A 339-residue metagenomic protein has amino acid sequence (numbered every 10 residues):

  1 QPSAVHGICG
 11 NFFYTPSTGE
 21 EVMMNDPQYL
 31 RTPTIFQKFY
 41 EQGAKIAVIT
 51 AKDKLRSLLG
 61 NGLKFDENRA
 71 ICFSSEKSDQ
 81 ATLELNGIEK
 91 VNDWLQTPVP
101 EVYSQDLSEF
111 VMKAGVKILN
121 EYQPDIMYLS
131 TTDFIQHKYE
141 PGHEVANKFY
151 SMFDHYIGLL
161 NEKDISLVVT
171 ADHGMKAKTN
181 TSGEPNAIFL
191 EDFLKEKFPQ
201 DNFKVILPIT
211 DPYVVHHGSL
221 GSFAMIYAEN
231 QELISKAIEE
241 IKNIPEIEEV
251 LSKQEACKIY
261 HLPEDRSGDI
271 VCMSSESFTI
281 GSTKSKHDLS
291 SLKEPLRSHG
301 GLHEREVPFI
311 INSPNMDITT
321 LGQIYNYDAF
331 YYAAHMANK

Functional and structural regions predicted by a protein language model:
Q1-K339: Feature captures the catalytic ectodomains and active-site-proximal regions of enzymes that hydrolyze or transfer
